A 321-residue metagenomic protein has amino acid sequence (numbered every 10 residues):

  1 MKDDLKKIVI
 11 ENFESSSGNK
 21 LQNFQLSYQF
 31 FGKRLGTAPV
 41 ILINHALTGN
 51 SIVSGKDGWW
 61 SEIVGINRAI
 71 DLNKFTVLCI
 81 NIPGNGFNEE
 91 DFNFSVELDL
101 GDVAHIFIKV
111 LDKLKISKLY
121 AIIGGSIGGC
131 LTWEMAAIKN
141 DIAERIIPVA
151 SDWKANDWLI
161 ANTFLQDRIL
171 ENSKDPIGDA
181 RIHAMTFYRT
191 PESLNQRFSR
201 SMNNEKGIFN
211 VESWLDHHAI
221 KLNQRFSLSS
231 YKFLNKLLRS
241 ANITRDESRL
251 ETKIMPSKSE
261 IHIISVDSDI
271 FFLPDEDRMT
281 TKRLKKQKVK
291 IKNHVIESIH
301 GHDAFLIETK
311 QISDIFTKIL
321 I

Functional and structural regions predicted by a protein language model:
M1-V40: Catalytic-loop region of hydrolases
Q29-F87: N-terminal cap/lid subdomain of alpha/beta-hydrolase-fold enzymes
G101-Y120: Conserved acidic catalytic loop of the alpha/beta-hydrolase fold
S117-D157: Conserved hydrolase catalytic core segment
I142-K221: Alpha/beta-hydrolase-fold enzymes
S257, I263-S265: Short beta-strand/loop motif that positions the catalytic acidic residue of the alpha/beta-hydrolase fold
I270-M279: Conserved alpha/beta-hydrolase "acid-adjacent" motif
R278-I321: Catalytic active-site module of serine/aspartate enzymes centered on a nucleophile-bearing elbow/loop
